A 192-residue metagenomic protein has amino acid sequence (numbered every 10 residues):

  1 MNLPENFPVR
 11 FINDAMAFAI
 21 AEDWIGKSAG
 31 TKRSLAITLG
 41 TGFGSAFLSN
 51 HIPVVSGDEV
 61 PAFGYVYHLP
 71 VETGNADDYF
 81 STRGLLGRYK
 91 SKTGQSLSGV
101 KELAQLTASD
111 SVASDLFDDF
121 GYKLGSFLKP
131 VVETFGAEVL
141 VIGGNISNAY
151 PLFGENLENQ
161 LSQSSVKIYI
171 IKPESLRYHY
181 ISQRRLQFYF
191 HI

Functional and structural regions predicted by a protein language model:
N2-F7, A21-R33, P53, Y67-I192: ATP-binding/phosphotransfer module of carbohydrate and carboxylate kinases, centering on a glycine-rich
F11-N13: Short loop/edge segments at beta-strand edges and connector loops that shape dinucleotide/nucleotide cofactor-binding
A17: Short, glycine/acidic-enriched loop or turn micro-motifs at the edges of active sites
S34-T38, G44: Short glycine-aspartate micro-motif
G44-A46, S147: Short, acidic Gly/Pro/Ser/Thr-rich loop/turn segments
S49: A cytosolic small-molecule/anion-sensing beta-strand core signal
V55-G57: A short alpha->loop->secondary-structure connector
V60-F63: A short acidic/small-residue loop/turn micro-motif
